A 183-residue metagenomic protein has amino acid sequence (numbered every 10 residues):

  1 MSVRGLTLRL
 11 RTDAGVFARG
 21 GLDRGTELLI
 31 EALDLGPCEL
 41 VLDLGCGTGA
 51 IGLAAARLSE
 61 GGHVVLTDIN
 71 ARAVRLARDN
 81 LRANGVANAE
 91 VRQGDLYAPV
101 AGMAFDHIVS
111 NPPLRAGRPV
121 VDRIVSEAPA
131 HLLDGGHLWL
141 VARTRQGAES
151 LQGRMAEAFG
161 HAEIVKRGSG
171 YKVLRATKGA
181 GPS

Functional and structural regions predicted by a protein language model:
M1-G36: Class I SAM-dependent transferase core
R11, E90-R92, E163-V165: General small-molecule cofactor/ligand-binding pocket signal
R24-S110, A116, V121: Conserved SAM/SAH cofactor-binding pocket of Class I
A55, E127-P129, M155: Class I S-adenosylmethionine-dependent transferase superfamily signal
D122-D134: A short glycine-rich, Lys/Arg-flanked "PGG" loop and its adjoining helix->strand segment in the class I
G135-A142: Conserved beta-strand signature within the Rossmann-like core of class I S-adenosyl-L-methionine
R143-A158: Conserved class I S-adenosyl-L-methionine
R167-S183: Core SAM-dependent methyltransferase catalytic element
